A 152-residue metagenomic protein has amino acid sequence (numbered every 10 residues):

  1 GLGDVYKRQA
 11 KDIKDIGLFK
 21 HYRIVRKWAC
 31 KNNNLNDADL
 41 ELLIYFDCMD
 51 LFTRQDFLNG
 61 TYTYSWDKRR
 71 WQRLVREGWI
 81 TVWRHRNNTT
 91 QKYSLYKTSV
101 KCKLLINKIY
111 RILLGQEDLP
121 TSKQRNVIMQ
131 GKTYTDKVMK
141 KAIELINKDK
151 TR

Functional and structural regions predicted by a protein language model:
G1-Y6: Short, small-residue-biased leader/transition segments that mark boundaries at the very start of proteins
A10-E41: Short alpha-helical segments that sit at the start of domains
L35-N36, H85-Y110: Short, cationic-aromatic polyanion-contact patches
E41-C48: Short, locally clustered residues in the helix-turn-helix/winged-helix DNA-binding domain
M49-T61: Short acidic, hydrophobic short linear motifs in intrinsically disordered regions
Y62-E77: Short amphipathic alpha-helical interaction segments
V75-N88: A short, conserved structural fragment
V100-Y134: Short, amphipathic alpha-helical interaction segments positioned at domain boundaries
